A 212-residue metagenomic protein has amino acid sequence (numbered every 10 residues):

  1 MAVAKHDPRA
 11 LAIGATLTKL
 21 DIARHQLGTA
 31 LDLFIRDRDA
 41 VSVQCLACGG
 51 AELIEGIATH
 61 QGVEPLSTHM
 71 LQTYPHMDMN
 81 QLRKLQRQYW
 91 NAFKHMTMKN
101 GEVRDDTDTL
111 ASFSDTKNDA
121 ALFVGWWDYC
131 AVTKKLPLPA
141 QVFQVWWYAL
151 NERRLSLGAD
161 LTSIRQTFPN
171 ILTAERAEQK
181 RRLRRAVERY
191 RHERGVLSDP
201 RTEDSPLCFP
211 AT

Functional and structural regions predicted by a protein language model:
M1-D39: Charged alpha-helical initiation segments
D21, A40-S67: Short, contiguous, well-structured surface segments enriched in hydrophobic/aromatic residues
R24-L31, A51, R87-N91: Hydrophobic core segments within long, regular secondary-structure runs in both alpha- and beta-rich folds
R36, L53-H60, A92-K99: Amphipathic alpha-helical interaction surfaces
G62-M79: Short, charged amphipathic alpha-helical segments flanked by flexible coils
Y74-A177: Long, charged low-complexity segments
T173-T212: Extreme N-terminal leader/anchor segments
